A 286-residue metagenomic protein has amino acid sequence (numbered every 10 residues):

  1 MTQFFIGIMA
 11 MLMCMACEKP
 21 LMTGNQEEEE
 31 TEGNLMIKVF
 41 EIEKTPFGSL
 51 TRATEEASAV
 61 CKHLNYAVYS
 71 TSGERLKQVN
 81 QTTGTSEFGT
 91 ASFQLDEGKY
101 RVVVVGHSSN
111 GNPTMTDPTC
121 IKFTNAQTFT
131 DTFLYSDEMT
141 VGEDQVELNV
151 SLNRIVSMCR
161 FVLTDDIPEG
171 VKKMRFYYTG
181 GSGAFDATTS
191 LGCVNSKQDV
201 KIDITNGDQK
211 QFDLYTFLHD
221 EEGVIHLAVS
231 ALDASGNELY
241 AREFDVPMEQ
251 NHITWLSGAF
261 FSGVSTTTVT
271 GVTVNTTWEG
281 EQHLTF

Functional and structural regions predicted by a protein language model:
M1-A16: Sec-dependent bacterial lipoprotein signal peptides
M13-F47, N251, N275-T285: Bacterial Sec-dependent N-terminal signal peptides
P20, T82-E87, S109-E147, A234-G263: Structured interaction patches on ligand/partner-binding surfaces of diverse proteins
V39-S58, V162-G170: Structural motif
S58-T116, K172-H252, G280-F286: Tryptophan-paired
N149-V156, T216-D220: Conserved "repeat-terminator" motif of extracellular CCP/Sushi domains
R154-K172, G181: Surface-exposed interaction/gating patches
S257-F286: Hydrophobic, glycine-enriched assembly/anchoring segments
